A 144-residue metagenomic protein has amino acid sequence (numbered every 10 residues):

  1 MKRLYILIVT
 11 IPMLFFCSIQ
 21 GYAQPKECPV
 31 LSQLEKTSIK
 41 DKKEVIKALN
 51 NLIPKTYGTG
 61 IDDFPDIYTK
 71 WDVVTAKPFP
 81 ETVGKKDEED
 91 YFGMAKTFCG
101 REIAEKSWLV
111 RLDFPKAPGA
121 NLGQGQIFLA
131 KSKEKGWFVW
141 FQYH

Functional and structural regions predicted by a protein language model:
M1-I8: Bacterial N-terminal signal peptides that target proteins for export
Y5, C17-N121: Flexible low-complexity loop/turn motifs enriched in small/helix-breaking residues
I8-F16: Bacterial N-terminal signal peptides
V9, F64, R101, L129-K133: Intrinsically disordered, low-complexity regions enriched in Ser/Pro/Gly/Gln/His and often acidic
I11, K77, K85, F114 (+2 more regions): A generic structural signal for solvent-exposed, polar alpha-helical segments
Q124-H144: Short beta-strand edge/turn micro-motifs at domain boundaries
